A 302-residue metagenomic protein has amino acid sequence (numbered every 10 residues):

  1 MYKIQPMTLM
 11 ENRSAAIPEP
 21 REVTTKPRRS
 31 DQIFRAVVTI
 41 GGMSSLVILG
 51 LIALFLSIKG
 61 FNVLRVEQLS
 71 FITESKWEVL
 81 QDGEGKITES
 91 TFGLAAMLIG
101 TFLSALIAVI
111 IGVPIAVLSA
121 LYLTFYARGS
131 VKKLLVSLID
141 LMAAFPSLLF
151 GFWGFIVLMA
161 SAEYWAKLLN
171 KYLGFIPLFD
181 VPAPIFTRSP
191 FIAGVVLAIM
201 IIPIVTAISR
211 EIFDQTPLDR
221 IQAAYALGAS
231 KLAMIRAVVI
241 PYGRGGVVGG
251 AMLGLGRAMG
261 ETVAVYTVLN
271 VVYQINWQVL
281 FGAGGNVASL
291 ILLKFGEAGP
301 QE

Functional and structural regions predicted by a protein language model:
M1-G42: Transmembrane alpha-helical segments of polytopic membrane transport and secretion proteins
R35, I115-G154: Cytoplasmic-entry segments and transmembrane alpha-helices of multi-pass inner-membrane transporters
V66-A95, F150-I199, F281: Membrane-interfacial helix termini and adjacent extracytoplasmic/periplasmic loops of multi-pass transporters
F92-Y122, A251: Transmembrane alpha-helix signature in integral membrane proteins
M97, T101, S137-D140, A144 (+2 more regions): Residue-level signal for discrete positions within transmembrane alpha-helices of multi-pass small-molecule
G112-I115, I139-S147, P184-R210, P241-Y242 (+1 more regions): Faces of alpha-helical transmembrane segments in polytopic inner-membrane proteins
F145, V205-S209, T216, Y225 (+1 more regions): Transmembrane alpha-helices
V265-E302: Interhelical loop and adjacent transmembrane-helix boundary motif in polytopic membrane transport permeases
